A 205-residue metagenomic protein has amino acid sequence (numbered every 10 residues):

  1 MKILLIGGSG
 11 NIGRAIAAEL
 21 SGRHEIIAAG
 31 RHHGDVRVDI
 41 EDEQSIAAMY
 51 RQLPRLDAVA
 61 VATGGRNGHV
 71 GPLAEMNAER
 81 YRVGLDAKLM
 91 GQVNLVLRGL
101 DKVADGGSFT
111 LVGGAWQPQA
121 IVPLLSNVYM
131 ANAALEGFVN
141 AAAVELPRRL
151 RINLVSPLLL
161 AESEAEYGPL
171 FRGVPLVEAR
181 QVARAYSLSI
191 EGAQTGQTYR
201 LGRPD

Functional and structural regions predicted by a protein language model:
L4-E19: N-terminal Rossmann NAD(P)H-binding glycine-rich loop of SDR-like oxidoreductase domains
I6, L56-G65, L111, N153: Rossmann-fold scaffold of SDR-type NAD(P)-dependent oxidoreductases
N11, R23-H33: Conserved glycine-rich Rossmann-like NAD(P)H-binding loop of the short-chain dehydrogenase/reductase
G30-S45: Rossmann-fold cofactor-recognition segment
E43-R55: Conserved amphipathic alpha-helix within the SDR
G65-R82: Conserved mid-core segment of classical short-chain dehydrogenase/reductases
A78-N94, K102, S108-L135, V139-V144 (+1 more regions): Catalytic loop of short-chain dehydrogenase/reductase
P147-L150, L154-A165, P169-D205: C-terminal helical subdomain
